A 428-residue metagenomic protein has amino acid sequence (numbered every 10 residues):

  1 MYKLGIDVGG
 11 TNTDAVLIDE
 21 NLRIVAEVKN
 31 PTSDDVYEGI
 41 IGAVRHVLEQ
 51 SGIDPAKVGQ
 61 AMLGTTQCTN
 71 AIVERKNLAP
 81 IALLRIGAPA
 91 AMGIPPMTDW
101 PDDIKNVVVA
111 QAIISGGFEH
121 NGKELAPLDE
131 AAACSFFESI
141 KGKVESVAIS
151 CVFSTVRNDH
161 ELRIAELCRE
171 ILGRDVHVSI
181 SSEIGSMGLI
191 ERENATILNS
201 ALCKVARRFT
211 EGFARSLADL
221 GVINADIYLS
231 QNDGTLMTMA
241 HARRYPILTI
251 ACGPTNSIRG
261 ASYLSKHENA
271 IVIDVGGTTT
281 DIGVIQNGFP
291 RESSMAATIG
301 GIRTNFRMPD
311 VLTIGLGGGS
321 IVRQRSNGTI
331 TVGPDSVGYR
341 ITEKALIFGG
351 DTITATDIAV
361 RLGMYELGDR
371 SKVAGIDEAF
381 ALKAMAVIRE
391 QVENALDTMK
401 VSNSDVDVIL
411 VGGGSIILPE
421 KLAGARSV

Functional and structural regions predicted by a protein language model:
M1-V428: N-terminally biased helix-coil "hinge/interface" segments that flank
